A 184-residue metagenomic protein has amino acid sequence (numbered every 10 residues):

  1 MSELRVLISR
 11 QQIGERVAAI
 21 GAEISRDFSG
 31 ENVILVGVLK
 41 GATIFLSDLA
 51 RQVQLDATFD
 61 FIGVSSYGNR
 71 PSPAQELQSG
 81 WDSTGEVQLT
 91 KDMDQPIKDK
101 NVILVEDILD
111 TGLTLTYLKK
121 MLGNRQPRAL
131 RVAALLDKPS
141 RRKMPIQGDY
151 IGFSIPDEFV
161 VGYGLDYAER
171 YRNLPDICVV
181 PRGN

Functional and structural regions predicted by a protein language model:
M1-N184: PRPP-associated nucleotide enzymes
